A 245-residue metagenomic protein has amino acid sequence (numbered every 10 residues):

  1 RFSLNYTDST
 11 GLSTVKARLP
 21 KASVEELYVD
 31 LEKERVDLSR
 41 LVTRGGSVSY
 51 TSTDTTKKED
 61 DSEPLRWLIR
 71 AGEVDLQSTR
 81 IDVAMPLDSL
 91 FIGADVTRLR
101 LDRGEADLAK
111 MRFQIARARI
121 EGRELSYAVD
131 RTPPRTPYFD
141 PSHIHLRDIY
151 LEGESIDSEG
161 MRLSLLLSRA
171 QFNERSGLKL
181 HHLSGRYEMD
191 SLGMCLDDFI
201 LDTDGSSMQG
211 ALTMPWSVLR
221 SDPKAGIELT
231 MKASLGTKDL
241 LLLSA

Functional and structural regions predicted by a protein language model:
R1-A245: N-terminal targeting/secretion presequences
